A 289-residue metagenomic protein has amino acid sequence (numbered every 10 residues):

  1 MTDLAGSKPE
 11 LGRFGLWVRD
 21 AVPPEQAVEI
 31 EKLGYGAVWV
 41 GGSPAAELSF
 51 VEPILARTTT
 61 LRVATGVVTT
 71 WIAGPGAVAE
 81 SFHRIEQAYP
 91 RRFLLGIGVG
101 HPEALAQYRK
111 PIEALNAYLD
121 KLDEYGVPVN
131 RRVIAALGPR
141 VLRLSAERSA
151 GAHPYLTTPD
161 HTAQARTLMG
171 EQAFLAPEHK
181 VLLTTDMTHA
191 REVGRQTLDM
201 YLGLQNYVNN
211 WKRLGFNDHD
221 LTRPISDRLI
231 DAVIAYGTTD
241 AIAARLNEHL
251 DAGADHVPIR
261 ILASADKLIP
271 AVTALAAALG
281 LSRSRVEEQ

Functional and structural regions predicted by a protein language model:
M1-Q289: Active-site-adjacent structural elements that line small-molecule/cofactor binding pockets in enzymes
